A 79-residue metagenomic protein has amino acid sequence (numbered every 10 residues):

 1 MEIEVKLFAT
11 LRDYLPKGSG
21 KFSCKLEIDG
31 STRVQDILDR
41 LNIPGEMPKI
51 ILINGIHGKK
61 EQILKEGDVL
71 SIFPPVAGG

Functional and structural regions predicted by a protein language model:
M1-G78: Ubiquitin-like/PB1-type beta-grasp interaction modules and other compact soluble beta-rich domains
